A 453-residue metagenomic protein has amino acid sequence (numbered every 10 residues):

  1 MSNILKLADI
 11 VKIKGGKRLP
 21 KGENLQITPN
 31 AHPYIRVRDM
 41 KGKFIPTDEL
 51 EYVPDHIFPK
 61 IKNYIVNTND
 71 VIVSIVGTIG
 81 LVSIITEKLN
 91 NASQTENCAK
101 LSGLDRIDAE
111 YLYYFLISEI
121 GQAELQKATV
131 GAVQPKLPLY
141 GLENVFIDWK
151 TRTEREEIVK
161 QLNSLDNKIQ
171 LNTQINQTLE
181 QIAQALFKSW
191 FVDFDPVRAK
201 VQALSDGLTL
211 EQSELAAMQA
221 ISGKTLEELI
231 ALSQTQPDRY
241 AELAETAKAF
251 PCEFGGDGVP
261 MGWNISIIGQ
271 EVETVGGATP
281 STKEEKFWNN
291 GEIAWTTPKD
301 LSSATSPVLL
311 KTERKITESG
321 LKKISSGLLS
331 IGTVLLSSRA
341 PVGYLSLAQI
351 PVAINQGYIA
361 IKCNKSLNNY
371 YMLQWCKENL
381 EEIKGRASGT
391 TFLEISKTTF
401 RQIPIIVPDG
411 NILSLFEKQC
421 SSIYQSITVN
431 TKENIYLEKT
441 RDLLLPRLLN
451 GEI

Functional and structural regions predicted by a protein language model:
M1-R18, N144, D148-S189, A220 (+4 more regions): Non-catalytic DNA-recognition/assembly elements of restriction-modification systems
I4-L25, R38-T68, K88, K248-E253 (+4 more regions): Sequence-specific dsDNA recognition surfaces
I72-V73, L335: Generic structural signal for buried aliphatic residues
I75, N91-A99, I107, V130-V159 (+3 more regions): A short glycine-rich beta-alpha junction/loop motif
I79-T86, G343-A348: Short, Lys/Arg- and Gly-enriched loop/turn segments at beta-strand edges
E110-E143, N364, N368-Q402: Short, positively charged
D193, V197-I230: Extended, domain-scale alpha-helical bundle/helix-rich regions
